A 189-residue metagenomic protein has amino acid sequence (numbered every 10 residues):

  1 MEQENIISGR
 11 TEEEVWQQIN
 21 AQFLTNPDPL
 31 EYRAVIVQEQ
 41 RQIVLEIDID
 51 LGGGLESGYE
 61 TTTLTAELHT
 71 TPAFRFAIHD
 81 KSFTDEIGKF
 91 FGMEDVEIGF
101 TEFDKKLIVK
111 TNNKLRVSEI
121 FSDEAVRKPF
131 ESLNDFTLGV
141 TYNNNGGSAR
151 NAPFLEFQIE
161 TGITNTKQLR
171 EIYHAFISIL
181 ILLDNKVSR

Functional and structural regions predicted by a protein language model:
E2-G9, W16-R189: Charged, low-complexity intrinsically disordered regions
